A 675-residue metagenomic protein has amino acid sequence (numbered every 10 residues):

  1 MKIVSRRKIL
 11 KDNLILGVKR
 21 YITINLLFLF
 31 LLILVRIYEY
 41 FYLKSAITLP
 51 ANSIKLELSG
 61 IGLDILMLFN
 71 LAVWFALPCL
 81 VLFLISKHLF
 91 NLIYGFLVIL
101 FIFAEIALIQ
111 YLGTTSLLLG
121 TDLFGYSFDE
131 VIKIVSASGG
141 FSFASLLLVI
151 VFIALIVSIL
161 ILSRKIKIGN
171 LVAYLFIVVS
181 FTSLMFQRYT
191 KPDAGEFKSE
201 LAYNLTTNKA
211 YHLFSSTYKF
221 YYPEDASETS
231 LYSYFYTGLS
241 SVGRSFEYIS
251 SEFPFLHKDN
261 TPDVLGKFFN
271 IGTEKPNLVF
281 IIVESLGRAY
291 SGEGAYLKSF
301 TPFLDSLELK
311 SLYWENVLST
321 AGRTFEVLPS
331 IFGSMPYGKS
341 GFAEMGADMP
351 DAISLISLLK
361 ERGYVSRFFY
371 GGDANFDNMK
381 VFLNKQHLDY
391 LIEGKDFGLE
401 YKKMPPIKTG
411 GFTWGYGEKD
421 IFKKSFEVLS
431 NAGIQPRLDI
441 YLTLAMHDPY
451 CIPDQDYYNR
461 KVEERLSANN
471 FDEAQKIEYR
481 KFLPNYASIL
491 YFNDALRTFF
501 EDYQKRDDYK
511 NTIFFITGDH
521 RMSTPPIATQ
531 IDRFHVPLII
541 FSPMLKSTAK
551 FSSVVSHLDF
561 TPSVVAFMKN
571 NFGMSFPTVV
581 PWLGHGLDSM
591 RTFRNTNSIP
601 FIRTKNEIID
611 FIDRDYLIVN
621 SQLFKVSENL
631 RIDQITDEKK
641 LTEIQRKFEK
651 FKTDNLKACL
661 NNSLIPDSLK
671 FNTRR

Functional and structural regions predicted by a protein language model:
K2-L231, T673-R675: Transmembrane and membrane-interface helices of multi-pass, inner-membrane envelope-modifying transferases
I3, R7, K11, I15 (+5 more regions): Intrinsic-disorder-associated interaction segments
S5, I9, A46-S53, I61 (+4 more regions): Alpha-helix capping and helix-coil boundary motifs
I15, K19, K55, D129-I132 (+12 more regions): Generic detector of well-ordered alpha-helical segments enriched in charged/polar residues, highlighting helical
D122, R164-I166, F235, G243 (+1 more regions): Generic low-complexity, intrinsically disordered sequence content enriched in small uncharged/hydrophobic residues
S227-F255: Extracytoplasmic/periplasmic/luminal assembly and interaction segments in envelope/secretory/respiratory proteins
E252-R675: Solvent-exposed soluble domains appended to multi-pass membrane proteins
